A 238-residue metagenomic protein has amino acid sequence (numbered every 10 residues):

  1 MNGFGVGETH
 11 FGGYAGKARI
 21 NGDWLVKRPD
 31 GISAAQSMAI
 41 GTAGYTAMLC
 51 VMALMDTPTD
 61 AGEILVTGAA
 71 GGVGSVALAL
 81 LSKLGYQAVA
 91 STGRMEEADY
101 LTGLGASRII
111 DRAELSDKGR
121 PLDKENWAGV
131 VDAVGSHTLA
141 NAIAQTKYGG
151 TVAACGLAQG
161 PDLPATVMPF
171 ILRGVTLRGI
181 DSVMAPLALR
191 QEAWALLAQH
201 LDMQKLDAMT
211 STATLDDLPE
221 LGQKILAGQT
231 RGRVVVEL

Functional and structural regions predicted by a protein language model:
N2-L65: NAD(P)H dinucleotide-binding glycine-rich loop of Rossmann-like/cofactor-binding domains, especially the beta1-alpha1
T9-F11, H137-M203: Glycine-rich phosphate-binding loop and adjacent beta-alpha segment of Rossmann(oid) nucleotide-cofactor-binding
Y14, G93-Y100, P161-V167: Short, glycine/polar-rich helix-capping loops at beta-to-alpha or helix-loop-helix junctions that flank or form
G44-Y45, G68-S75, G135: Glycine-rich NAD(P) Rossmann-fold beta1-alpha1 loop
E63, Y86-A88, T151, T176: Residues at the starts of beta-strands that form the adenosine-phosphate
G74-K83: Surface-exposed amphipathic alpha-helices with a cationic face
S82-T138: Adenosine-nucleotide cofactor-binding segment
A188-L238: C-terminal hydrophobic helical "lid"/dimerization subdomain of Rossmann-like NAD(P)H-dependent oxidoreductases
